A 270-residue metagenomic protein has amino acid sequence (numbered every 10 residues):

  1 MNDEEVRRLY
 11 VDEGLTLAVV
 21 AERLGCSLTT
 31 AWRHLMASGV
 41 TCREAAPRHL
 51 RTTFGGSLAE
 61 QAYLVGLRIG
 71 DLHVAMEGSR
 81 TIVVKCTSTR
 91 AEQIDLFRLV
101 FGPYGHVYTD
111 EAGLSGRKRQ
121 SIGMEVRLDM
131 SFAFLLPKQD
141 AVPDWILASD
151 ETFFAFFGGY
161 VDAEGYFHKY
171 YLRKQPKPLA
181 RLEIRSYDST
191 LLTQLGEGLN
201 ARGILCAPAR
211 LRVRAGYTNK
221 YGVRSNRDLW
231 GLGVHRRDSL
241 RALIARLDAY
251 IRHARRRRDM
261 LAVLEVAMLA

Functional and structural regions predicted by a protein language model:
M1-A270: Internal intein/HINT superfamily modules and their associated LAGLIDADG
